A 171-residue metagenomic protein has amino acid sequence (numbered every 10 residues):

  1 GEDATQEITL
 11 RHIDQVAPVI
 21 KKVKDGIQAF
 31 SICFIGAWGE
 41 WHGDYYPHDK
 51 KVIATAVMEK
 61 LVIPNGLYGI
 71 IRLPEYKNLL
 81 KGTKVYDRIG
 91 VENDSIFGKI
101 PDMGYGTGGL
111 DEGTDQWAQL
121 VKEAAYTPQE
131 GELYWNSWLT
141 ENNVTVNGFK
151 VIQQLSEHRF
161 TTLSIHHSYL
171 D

Functional and structural regions predicted by a protein language model:
E2-E7, W41-H48: The substrate-binding groove and active-site-proximal loops of carbohydrate-active enzymes, especially glycoside
A4-A29, V52-L61: An active-site-proximal structural segment forming one wall of the substrate-binding cleft that immediately precedes
T9, V16, H42-G43, G82-T83: Distinct, well-ordered alpha-helical segments
H12, H42, H48, H158 (+1 more regions): Histidine (H) residue identity feature
I13, G26-G39, M58, V62-G82: Aromatic-lined carbohydrate-recognition surfaces of secreted/lumenal glycan-active proteins
V19-K24, L61-V62, Q119-V121, Q153-S156: Acidic (Asp/Glu)-rich catalytic clusters
K51-V57, P74, I89: N-terminal, leucine/charged-rich tether regions that mediate assembly and partner docking in large macromolecular
L73-N78, T83-D171: Substrate-binding cleft of secreted/luminal carbohydrate-active enzymes
